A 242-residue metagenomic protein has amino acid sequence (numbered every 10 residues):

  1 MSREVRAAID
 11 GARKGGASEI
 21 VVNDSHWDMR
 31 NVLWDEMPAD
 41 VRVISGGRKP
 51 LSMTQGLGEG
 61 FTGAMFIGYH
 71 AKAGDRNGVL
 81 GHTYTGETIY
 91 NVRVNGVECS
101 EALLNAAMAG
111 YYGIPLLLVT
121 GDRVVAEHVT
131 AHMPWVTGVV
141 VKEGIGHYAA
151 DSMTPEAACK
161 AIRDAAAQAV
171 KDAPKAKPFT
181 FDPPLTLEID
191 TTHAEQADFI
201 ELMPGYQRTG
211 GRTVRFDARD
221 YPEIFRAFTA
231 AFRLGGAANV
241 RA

Functional and structural regions predicted by a protein language model:
M1-D10: Short catalytic helix/loop segments, enriched in acidic residues and glycine and frequently bearing histidine
S18-E19, P115: Residues at the starts of beta-strands that form the adenosine-phosphate
I20-D24: Short internal beta-strands
D28-V41: Glycine-rich loop at the start of a catalytic domain that most often binds anionic cofactors/ligands
M29-V32, K72-N77, V124-V129: Short, well-ordered, mixed-charge alpha-helical segments that flank or form enzyme active sites
A39-V43, P50-V119, T137-G138: Divalent-metal (Mg2+/Mn2+/Ca2+)-assisted nucleotide/phosphate chemistry catalytic cores
Y111-L116, T120-R123, E127-Q168: Active-site rim beta-loop-alpha module in soluble metabolic enzymes
A158-A242: C-terminal accessory domains and tails appended to enzymatic cores
